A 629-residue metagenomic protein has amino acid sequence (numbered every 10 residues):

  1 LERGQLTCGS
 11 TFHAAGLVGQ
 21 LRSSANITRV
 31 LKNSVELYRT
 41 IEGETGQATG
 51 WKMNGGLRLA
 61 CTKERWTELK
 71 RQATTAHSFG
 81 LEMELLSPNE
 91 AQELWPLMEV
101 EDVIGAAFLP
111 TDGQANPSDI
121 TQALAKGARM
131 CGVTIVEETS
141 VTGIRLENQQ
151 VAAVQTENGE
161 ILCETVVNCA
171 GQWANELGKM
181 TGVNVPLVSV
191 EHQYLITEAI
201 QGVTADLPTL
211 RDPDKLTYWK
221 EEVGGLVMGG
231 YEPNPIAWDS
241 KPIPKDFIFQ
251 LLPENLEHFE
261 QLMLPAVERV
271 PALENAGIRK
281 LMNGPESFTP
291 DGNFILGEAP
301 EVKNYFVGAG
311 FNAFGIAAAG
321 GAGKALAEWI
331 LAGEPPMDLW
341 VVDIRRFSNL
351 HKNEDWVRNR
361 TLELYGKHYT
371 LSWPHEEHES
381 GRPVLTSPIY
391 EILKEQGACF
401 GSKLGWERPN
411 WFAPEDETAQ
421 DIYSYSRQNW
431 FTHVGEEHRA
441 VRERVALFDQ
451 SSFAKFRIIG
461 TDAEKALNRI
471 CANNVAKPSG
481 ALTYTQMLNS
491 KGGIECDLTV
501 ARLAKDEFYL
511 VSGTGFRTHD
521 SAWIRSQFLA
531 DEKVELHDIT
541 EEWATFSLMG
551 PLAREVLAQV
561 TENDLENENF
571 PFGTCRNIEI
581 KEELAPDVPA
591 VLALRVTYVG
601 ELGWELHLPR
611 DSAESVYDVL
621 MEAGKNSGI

Functional and structural regions predicted by a protein language model:
L1-F12: Glycine-rich FAD pyrophosphate-binding loop
C8, T156, E160-D206, M337 (+1 more regions): Central helical "cap/lid" subdomain
G16-L94, D214-W219, V223-G225, D246 (+5 more regions): Dinucleotide-binding Rossmann-like beta1-alpha1 core, especially the glycine-rich loop that anchors the ADP
Q47-R58, Q72, Q92-C131, A152-A153 (+2 more regions): Helix-loop-beta segment of a Rossmann-like dinucleotide-binding subdomain
A107-T165, C169, W173, G320: Helical element adjacent to the flavin cofactor pocket in flavoenzyme catalytic cores
T181, I196-A237, E254-E257, E268: Mid-domain catalytic core of redox enzymes that form a hydrophobic substrate pocket/lid adjacent to a catalytic redox
D214, V223, A237, K245-D246 (+1 more regions): C-terminal catalytic lobe of FAD-dependent flavoproteins
M337-D338, I344-I629: Glycine/proline-enriched, intrinsically flexible loops and inter-domain linkers
